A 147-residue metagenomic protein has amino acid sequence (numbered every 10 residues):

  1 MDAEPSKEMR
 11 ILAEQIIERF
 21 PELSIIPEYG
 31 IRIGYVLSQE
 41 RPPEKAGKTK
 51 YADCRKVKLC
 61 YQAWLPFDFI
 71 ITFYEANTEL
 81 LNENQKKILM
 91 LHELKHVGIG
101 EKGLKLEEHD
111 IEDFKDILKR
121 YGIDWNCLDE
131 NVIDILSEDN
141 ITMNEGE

Functional and structural regions predicted by a protein language model:
M1: Arg/Lys-rich, low-complexity, intrinsically disordered N-terminal tails that contact nucleic acids
E4-E8, L12-I17, P21-I33, L37-L80 (+2 more regions): Metalloprotease/metallohydrolase-associated module, dominated by Zn2+-dependent proteases
K87-G100: Active-site recognition of the HExxH zinc-binding catalytic motif
